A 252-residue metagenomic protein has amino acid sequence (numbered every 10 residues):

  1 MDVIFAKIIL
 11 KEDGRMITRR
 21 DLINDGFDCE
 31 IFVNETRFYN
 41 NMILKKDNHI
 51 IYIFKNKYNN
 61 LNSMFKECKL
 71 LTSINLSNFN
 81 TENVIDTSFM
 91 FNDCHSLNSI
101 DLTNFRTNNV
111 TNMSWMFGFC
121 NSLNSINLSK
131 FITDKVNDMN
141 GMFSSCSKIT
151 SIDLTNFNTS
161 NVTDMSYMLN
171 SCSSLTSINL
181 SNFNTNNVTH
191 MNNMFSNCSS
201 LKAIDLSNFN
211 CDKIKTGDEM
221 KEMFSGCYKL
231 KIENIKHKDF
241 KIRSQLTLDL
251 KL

Functional and structural regions predicted by a protein language model:
M1-E82, L206-K215, K221, S225-L252: N-terminal capping/linker segments that flank leucine-rich repeat
N24, N75, D86, D101 (+4 more regions): Residues marking helix boundaries in flexible regions
I51-S63, N78-F89, N104-W115, K130-G141 (+4 more regions): Short, solvent-exposed linear patches
K57, K69-T72, N83, H95-S99 (+10 more regions): Canonical position 11/12 of the leucine-rich repeat
M64-F65, M90-C94, M116-C120, M142-C146 (+3 more regions): Periodic small-residue-enriched repeat registers in elongated scaffold domains
